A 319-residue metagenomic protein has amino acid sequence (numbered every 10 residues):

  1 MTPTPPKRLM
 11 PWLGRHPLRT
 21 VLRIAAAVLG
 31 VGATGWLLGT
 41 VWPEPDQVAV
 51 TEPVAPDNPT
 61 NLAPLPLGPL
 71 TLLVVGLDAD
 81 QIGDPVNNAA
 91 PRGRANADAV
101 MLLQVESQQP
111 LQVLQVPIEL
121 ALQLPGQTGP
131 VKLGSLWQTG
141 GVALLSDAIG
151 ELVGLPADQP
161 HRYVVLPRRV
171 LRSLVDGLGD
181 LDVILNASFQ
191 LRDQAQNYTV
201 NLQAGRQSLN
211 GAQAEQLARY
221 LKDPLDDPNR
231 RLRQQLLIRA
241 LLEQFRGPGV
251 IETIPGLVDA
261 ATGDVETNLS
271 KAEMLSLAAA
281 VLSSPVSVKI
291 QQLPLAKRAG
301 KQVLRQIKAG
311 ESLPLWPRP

Functional and structural regions predicted by a protein language model:
T2-P319: Non-catalytic, solvent-exposed segments at the cell envelope interface
